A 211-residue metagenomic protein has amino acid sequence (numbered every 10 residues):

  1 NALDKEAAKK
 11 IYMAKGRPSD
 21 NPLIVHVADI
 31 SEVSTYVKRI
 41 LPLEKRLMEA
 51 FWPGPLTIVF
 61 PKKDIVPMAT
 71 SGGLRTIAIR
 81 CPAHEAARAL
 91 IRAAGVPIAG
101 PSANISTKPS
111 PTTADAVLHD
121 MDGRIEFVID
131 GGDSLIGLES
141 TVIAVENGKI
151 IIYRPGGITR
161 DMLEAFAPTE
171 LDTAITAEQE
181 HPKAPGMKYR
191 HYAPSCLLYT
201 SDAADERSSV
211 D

Functional and structural regions predicted by a protein language model:
N1-L197, S201-A204, S209: Active-site-adjacent structural elements in enzyme catalytic cores
